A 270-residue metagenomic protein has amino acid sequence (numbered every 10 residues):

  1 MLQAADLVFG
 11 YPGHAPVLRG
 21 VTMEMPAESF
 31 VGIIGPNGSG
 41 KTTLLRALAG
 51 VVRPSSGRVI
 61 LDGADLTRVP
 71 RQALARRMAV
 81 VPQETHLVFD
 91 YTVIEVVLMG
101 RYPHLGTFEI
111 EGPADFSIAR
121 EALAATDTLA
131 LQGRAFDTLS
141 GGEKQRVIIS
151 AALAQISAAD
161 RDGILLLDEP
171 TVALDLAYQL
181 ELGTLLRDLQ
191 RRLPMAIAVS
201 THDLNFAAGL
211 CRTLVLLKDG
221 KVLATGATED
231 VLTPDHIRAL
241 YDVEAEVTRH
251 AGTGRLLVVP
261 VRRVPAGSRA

Functional and structural regions predicted by a protein language model:
M1-A4, V8-G20, A27, P70: A short, flexible loop at the N-terminus of ABC-type nucleotide-binding domains that lies
I34-P36: The feature captures the beta-strand-to-loop junction immediately N-terminal to the Walker
A49: Helix-to-loop junction immediately C-terminal to a conserved catalytic motif
G57-D65, L74: Conserved ABC transporter NBD signature motif
P113-L131, L153: Conserved ABC ATPase "signature" region
D162-E169: Catalytic Walker B motif of ABC-type/P-loop ATPase nucleotide-binding domains
T201-H202: H-loop/switch region of ABC-family ATPase nucleotide-binding domains
P234, R238-A270: ABC ATPase nucleotide-binding domains
